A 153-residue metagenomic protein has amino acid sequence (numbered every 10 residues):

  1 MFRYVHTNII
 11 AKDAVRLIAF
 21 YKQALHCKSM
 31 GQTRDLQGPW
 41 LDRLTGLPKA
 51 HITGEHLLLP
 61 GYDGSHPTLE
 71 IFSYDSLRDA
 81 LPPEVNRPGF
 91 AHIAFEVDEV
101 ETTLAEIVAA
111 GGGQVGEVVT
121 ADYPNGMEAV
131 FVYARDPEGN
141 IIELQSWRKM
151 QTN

Functional and structural regions predicted by a protein language model:
F2-H6, I52, P88-H92: Short, solvent-exposed beta-strand edge segments and adjacent coil->beta transition regions
I10-S65, N125: Core segments of cupin and vicinal oxygen chelate
A11-R16, G31-T33, S65-H66, F72-I141: Vicinal oxygen chelate
Q37, R148-Q151: A short acidic/small-residue loop/turn micro-motif
D42, M150-N153: A short, polar/charged loop-to-alpha-helix boundary motif
L57-Y62, A134-P137, W147: Active-site beta-strand termini and strand-to-loop segments that position acidic
